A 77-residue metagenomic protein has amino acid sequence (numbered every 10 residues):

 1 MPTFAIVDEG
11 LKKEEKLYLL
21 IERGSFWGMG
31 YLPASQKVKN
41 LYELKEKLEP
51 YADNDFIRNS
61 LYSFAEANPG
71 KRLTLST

Functional and structural regions predicted by a protein language model:
M1-T77: Conserved catalytic/ligand-binding micro-motifs in nucleotide and anionic cofactor chemistry
